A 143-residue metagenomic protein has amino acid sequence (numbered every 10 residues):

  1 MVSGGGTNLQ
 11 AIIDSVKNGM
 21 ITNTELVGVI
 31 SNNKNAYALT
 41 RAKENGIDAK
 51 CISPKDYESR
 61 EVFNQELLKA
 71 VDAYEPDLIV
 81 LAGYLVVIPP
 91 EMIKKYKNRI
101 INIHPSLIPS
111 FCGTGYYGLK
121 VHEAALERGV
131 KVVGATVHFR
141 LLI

Functional and structural regions predicted by a protein language model:
M1-I143: One-carbon transfer enzymes
